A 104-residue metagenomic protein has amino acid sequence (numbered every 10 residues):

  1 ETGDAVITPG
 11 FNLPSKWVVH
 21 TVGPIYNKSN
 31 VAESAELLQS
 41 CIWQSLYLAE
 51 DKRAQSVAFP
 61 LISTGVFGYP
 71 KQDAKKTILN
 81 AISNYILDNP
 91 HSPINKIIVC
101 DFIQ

Functional and structural regions predicted by a protein language model:
E1-Q104: Macrodomain-like recognition of ADP-ribose-binding/processing modules
